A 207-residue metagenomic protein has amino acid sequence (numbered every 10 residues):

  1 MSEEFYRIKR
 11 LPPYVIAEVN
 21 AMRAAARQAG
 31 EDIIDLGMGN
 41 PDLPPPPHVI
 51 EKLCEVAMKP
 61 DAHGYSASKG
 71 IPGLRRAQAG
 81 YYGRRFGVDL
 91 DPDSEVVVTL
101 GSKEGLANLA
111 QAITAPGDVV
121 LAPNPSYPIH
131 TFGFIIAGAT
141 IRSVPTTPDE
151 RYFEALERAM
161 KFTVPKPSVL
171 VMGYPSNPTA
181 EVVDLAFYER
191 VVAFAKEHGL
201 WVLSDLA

Functional and structural regions predicted by a protein language model:
S2-F5, K9-G101, N108: N-terminal small-domain helix-loop-helix segment of the aminotransferase-like
A26-A29, A137, E197-H198: Helix C-cap/helix->beta junction micro-motif
P41, K103, Y127, Y174-P178: Short glycine-rich anion-binding loops that position phosphate/pyrophosphate groups of nucleotides and phosphorylated
P44-P46, L106, H130-T131, T179-A180: Glycine/Thr-rich phosphate-binding loops of Rossmann-like dinucleotide-binding domains
A112-F134: Conserved PLP-anchoring active-site segment centered on the Schiff-base-forming lysine
D118, G138-R142: Structural loop-to-beta junction motif characteristic of Rossmann-like glycosyltransferase folds
R142, T146-A207: Active-site phosphate-binding strand-loop segment of PLP-dependent enzymes
